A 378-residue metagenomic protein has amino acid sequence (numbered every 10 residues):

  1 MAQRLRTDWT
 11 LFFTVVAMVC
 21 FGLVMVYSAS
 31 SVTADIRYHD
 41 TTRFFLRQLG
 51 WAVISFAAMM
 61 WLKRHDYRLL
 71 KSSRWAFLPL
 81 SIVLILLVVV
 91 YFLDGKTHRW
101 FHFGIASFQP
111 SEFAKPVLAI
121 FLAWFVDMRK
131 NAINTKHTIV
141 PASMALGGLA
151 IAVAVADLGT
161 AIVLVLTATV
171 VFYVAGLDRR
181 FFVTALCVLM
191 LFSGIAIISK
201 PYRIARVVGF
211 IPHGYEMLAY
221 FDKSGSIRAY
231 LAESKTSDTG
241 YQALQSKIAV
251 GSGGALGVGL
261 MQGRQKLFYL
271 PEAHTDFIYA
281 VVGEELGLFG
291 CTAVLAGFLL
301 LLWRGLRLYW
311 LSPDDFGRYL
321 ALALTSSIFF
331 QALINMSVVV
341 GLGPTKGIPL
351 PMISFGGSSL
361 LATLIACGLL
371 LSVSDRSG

Functional and structural regions predicted by a protein language model:
M1, Q331-G378: A juxtamembrane structural motif centered on a specific transmembrane helix
M1-V15: N-terminal membrane topogenic signal
T14-C20, R37-D238, A280-G341, I365-L369: Hydrophobic alpha-helical transmembrane segments of multi-pass inner membrane proteins, especially in bacterial systems
V16-S31: Alpha-helical transmembrane segments of multi-pass membrane proteins
S31-V32, F277, F329, P344: Transmembrane-helix terminus/interface motifs of multi-pass secondary transporters
D157-I162, V258-Q262, A273-T275, G343-K346 (+2 more regions): Transmembrane helix boundary and interhelical junction motifs in multipass membrane proteins
S237, L244-L286: Long extracytoplasmic/lumenal interhelical loops at the membrane interface of multi-pass membrane proteins
